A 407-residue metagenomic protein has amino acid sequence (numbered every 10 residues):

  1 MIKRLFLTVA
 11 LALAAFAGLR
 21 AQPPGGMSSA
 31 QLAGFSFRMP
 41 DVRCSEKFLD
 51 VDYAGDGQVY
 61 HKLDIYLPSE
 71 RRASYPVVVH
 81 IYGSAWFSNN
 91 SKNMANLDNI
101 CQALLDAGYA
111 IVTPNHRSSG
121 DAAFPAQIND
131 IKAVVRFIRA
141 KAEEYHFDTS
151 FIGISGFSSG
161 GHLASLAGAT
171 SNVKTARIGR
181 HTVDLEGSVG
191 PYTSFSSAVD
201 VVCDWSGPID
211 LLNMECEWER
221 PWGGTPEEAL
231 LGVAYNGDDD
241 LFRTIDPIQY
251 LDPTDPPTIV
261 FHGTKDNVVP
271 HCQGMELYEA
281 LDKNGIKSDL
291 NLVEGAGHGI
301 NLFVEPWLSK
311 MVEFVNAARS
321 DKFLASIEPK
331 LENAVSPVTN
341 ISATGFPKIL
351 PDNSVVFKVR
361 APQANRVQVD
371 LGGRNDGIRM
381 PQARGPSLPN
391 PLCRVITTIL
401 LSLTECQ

Functional and structural regions predicted by a protein language model:
P24-A73, L350, V356, A361 (+1 more regions): N-terminal cap/lid segment of alpha/beta-hydrolase-fold proteins
F37-E46, D56, V173-G190, S197 (+2 more regions): Mobile cap/lid helix-loop segments that gate and shape the active-site cleft of serine hydrolases
R71-Y75, I81-A123, H162, K174-T175 (+1 more regions): Short substrate-entry loop that stabilizes the transition state in hydrolases
S91-N96, I100, V112-T149, N301-W307: Catalytic nucleophile-loop/oxyanion-hole region of alpha/beta-hydrolase and closely related hydrolase-like folds
A133-E217: Primarily recognizes the serine-hydrolase "nucleophile elbow" in alpha/beta-hydrolase and SGNH/GDSL folds
T254, I259-H262, D266: Short beta-strand/loop motif that positions the catalytic acidic residue of the alpha/beta-hydrolase fold
N267-E276: Conserved alpha/beta-hydrolase "acid-adjacent" motif
K358-R394: Aromatic-rich carbohydrate-binding modules that target alpha-glucans
